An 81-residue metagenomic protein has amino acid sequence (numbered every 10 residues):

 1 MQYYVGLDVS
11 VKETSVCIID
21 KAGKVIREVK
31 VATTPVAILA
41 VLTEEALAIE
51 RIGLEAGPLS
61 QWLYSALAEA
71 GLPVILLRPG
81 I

Functional and structural regions predicted by a protein language model:
M1-I81: Phosphate- and other anionic-substrate recognition elements at nucleic-acid/protein interfaces
